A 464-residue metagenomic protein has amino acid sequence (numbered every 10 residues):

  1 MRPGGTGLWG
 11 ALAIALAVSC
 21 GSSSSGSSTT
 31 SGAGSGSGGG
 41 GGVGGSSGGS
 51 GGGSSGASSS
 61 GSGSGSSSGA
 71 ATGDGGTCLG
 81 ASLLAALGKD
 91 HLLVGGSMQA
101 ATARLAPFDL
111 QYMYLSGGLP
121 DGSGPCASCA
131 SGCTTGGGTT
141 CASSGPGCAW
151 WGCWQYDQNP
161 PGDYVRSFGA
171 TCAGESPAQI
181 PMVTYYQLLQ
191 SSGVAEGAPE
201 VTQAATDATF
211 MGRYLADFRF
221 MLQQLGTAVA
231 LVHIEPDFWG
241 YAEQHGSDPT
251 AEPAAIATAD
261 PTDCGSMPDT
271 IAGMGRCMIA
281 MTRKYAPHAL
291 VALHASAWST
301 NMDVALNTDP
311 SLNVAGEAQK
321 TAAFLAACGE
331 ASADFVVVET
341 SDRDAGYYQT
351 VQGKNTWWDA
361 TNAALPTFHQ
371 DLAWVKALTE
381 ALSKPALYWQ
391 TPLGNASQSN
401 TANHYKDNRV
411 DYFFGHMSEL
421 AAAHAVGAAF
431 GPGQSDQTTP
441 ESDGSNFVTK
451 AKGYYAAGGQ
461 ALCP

Functional and structural regions predicted by a protein language model:
M1-P3, W9-T77: Ser/Thr-rich, Pro/Gly/Ala-heavy low-complexity intrinsically disordered linkers and tails of secreted extracellular
G73-L110: N-terminal module-boundary/linker segments of secreted carbohydrate-active enzymes
L93-V94, Q99-A100, L115-S116, A333-Y347 (+1 more regions): Substrate-binding cleft of secreted/luminal carbohydrate-active enzymes
A101-A106, R166-A178, Q223-G226, R283 (+3 more regions): Acidic (Asp/Glu)-rich catalytic clusters
F108-L115, P120, S311-T361, G431: Aromatic- and acid-rich polysaccharide-binding/catalytic face of secreted or lumenal carbohydrate-active enzymes
L110, A178-M182, V229-H233, H288-A292 (+3 more regions): Structural preference for beta-strand elements that scaffold enzyme active sites
D121-C277, K284-H288: Substrate-binding cleft of extracellular glycoside hydrolase catalytic domains
H233-E235, D263-V314, V337-V338, L382-A396: Aromatic-lined carbohydrate-recognition surfaces of secreted/lumenal glycan-active proteins
